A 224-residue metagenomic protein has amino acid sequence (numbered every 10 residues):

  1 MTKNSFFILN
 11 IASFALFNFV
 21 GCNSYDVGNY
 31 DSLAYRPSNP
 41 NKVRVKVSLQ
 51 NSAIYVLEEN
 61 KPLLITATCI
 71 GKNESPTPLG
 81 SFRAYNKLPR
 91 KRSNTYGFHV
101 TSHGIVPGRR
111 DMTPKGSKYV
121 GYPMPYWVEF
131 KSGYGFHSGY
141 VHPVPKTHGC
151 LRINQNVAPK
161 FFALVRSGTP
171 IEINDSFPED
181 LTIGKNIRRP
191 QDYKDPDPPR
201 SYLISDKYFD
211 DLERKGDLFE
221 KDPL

Functional and structural regions predicted by a protein language model:
M1-L9: Bacterial N-terminal signal peptides that target proteins for export
N10-N18: Bacterial N-terminal signal peptides
Y30-R44, L49-Q50, L64-K72, G80-F82 (+3 more regions): N-terminal post-signal-peptidase region of extra-cytosolic proteins
P40-K42, L49-S52, L63-I65, L79-S81 (+4 more regions): Extracytoplasmic
Q50-S52, E59-P62, G71-N73, K87-R90 (+4 more regions): Solvent-exposed coil/turn segments that connect beta secondary-structure elements in extracytoplasmic/periplasmic
P76-V100, F161-A163: Short, surface-exposed secondary-structure junctions/capping segments
F98-L224: Exported/periplasmic cell-wall-interacting domains
